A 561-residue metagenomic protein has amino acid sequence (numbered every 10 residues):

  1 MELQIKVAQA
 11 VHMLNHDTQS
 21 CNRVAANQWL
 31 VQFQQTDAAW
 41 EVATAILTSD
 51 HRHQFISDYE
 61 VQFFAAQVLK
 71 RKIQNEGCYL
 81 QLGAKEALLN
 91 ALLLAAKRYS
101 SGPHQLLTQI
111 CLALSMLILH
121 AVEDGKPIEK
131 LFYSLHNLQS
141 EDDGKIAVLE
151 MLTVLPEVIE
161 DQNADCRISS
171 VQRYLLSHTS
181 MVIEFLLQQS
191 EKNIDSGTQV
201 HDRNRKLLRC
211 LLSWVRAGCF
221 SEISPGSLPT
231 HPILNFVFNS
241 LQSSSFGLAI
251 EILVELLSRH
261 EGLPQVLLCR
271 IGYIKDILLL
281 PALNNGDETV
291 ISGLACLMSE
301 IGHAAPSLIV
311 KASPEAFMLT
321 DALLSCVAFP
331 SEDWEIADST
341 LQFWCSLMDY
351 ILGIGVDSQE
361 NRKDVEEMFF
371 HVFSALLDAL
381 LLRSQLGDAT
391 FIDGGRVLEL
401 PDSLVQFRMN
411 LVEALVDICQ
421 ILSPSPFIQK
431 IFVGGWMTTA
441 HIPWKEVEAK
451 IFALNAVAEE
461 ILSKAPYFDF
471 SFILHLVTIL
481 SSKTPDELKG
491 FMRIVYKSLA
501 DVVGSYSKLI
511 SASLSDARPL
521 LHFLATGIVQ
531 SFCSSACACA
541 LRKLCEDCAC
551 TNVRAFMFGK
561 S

Functional and structural regions predicted by a protein language model:
M1-F55, R167-K192, L415, C419-P426: N-terminal "cap/leader" segments of large eukaryotic alpha-helical scaffolds
A10-T18, A43-S57, E76, A91-P103 (+14 more regions): Helix-loop junctions that connect tandem helical modules in alpha-solenoid scaffolds
A25, F64, A87, A91 (+20 more regions): Alpha-solenoid helical repeat scaffolds
L30-Q34, A65-N75, A113-L119, V148-E160 (+9 more regions): Hydrophobic residues within the alpha-helices of tandem HEAT/HEAT-like
T44, G77-N193, P330-S463, Y467-F468 (+1 more regions): Alpha-helical repeat/alpha-solenoid scaffolds of the HEAT/ARM/MIF4G superfamily and closely related elongated all-alpha
H201, R205, R216-H231, S425 (+4 more regions): Extended alpha-helical solenoid scaffold regions that build the rod-like backbones of large eukaryotic assemblies
P225, V310-P314, Y467, H475 (+4 more regions): Long, polar/charge-rich, low-hydrophobicity segments
S292-H371, S534-S535, L541, C545-S561: Repeat-solenoid scaffold signature
